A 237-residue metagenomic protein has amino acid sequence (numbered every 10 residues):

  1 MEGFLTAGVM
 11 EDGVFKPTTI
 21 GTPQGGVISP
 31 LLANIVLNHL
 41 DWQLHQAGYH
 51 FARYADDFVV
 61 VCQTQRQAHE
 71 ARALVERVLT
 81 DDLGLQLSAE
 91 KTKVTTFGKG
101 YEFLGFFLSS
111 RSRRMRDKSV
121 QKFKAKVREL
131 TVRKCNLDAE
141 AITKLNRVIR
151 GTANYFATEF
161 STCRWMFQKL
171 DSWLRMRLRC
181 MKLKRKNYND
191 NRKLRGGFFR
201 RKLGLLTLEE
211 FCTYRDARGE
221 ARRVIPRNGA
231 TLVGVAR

Functional and structural regions predicted by a protein language model:
M1-R237: Non-catalytic terminal/accessory segments
